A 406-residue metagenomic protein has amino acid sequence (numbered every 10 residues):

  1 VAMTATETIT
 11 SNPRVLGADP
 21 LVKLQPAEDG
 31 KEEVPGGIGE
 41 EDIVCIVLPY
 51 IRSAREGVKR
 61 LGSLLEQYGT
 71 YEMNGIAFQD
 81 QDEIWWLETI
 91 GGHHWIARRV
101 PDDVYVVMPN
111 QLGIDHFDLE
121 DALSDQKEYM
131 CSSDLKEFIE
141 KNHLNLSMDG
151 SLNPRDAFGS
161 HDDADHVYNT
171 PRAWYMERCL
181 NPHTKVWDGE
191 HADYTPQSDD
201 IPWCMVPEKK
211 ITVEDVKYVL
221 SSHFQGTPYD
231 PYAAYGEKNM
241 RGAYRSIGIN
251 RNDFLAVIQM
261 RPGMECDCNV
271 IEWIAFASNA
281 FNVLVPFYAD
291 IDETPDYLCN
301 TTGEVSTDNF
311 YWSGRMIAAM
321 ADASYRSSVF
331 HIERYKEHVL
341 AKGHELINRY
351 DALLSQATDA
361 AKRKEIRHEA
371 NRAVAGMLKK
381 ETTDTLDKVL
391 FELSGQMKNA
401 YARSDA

Functional and structural regions predicted by a protein language model:
V1-A5: Conserved N-terminal structural segment that caps and organizes enzyme catalytic cores in eukaryotes
E7-P109, P202-E214: Structured, non-membrane catalytic/scaffold regions adjacent to prosthetic-group chemistry
V58, G69, M73, Q81-I84 (+1 more regions): C-terminus-biased signal that marks the final domain/tail of proteins
